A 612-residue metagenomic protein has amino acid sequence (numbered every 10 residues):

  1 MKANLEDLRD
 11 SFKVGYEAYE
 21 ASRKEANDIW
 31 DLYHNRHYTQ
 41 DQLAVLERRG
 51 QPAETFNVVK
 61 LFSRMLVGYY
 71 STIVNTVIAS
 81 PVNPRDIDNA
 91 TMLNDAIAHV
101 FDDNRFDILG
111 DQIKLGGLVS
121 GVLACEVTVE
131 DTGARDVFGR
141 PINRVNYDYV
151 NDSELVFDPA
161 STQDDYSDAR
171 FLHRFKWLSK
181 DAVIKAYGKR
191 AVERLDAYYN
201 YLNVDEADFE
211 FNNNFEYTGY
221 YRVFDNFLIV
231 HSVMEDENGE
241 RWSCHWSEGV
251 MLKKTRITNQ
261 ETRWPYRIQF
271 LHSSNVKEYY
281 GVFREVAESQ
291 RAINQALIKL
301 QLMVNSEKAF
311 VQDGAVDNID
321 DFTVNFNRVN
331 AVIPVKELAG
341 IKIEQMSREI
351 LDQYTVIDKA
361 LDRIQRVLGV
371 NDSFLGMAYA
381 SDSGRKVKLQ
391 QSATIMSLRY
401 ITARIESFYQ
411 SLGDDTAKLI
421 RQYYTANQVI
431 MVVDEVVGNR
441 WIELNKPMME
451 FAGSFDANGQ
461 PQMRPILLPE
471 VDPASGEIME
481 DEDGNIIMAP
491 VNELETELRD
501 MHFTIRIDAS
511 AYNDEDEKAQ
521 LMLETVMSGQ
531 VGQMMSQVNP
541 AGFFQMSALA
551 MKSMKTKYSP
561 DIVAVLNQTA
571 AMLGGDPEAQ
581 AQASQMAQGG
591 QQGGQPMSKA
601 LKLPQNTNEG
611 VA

Functional and structural regions predicted by a protein language model:
M1-R49, C125, A134-R140, T162 (+1 more regions): C-terminal anchoring/interaction modules
M1-W242, D352, V356-K359, N445-I478 (+1 more regions): Extended, helix-rich architectural segments
Q42-A44, I87-L93, D205-F211, T258-Q260 (+4 more regions): Generic detector of short, locally flexible boundary/turn motifs and exposed helical patches
N57, L66, N151, W177-S179 (+5 more regions): Helix N-terminus capping/helix-initiation residues
G68, D88-N89, W264, V335-E337 (+1 more regions): Short, flexible segments with low predicted structural confidence
T72-S80, A96, N104, H272 (+4 more regions): Generic signal for short, ordered secondary-structure residues within or immediately flanking folded domains
N226-H231, D236-S273, I293, E517-V538 (+1 more regions): Sequence/fold signature of self-assembling virion shell proteins
G239-N327: Catalytic nucleotidyl-transfer cores of nucleotide-processing enzymes
